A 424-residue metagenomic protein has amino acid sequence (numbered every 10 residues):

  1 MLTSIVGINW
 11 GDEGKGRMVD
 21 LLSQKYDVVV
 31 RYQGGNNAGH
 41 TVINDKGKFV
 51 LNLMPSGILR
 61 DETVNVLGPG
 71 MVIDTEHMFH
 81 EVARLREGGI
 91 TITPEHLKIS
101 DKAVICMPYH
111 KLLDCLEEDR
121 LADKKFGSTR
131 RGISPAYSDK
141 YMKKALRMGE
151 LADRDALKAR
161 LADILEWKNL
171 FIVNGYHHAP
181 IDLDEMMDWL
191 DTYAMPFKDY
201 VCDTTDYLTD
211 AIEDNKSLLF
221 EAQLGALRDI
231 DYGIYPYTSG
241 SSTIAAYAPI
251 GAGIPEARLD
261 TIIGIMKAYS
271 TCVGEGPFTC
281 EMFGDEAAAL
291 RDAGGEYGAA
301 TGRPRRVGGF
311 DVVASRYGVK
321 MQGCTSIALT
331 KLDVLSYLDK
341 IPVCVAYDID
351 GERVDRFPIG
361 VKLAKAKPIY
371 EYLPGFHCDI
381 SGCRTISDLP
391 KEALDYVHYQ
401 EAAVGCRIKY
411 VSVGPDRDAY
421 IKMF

Functional and structural regions predicted by a protein language model:
M1-F424: Non-transmembrane, aqueous-exposed alpha-helical and coiled segments at domain scale
